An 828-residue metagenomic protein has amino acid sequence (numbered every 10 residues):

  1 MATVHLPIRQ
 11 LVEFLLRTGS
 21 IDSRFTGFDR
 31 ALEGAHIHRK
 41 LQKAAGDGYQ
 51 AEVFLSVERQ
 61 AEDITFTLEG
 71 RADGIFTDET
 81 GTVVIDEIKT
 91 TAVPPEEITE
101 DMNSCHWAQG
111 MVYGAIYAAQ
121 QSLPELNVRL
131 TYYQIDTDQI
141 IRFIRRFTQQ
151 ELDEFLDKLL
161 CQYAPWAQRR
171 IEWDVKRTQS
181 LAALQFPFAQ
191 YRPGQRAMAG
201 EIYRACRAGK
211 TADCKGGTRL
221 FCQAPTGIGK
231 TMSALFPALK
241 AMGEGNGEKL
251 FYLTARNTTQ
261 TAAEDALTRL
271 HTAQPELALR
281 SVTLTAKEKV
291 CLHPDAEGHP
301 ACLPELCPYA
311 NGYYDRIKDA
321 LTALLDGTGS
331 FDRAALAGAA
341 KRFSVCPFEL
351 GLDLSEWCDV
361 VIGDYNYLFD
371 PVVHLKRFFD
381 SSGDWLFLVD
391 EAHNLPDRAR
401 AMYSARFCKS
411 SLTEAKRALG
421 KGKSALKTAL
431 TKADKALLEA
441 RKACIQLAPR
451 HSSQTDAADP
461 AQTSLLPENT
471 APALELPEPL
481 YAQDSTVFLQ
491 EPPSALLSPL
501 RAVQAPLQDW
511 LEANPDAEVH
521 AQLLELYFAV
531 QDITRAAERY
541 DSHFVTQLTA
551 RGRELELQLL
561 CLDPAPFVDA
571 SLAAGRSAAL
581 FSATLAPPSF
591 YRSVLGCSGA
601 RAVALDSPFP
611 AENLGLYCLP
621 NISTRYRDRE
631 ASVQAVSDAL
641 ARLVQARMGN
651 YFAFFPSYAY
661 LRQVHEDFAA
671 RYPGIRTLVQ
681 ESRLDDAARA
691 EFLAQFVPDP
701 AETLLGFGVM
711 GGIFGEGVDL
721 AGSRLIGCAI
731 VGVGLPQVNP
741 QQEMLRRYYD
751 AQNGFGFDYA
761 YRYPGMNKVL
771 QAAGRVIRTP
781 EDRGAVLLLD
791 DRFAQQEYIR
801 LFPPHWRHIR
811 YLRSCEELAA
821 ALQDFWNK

Functional and structural regions predicted by a protein language model:
M1-D78, T82, A108: Metal-dependent nuclease catalytic cores that hydrolyze phosphodiester bonds in DNA/RNA, characterized by
V57-E154: Mg2+/Mn2+-dependent nuclease catalytic core
W173-Q223: Conserved pre-motif I regulatory segment
T178, Q185, N246-V361, F369 (+6 more regions): A substrate-engagement module of RecA-like helicase motors
A234, T261, K341-V360, Y365-A502 (+2 more regions): Signature of the SF2 helicase/ATPase Hel1-core->accessory helical subdomain module
L336-V361, P371-F378, P506-S623, A631-V633 (+3 more regions): A contiguous, basic/glycine-rich beta-loop/short-helix subdomain that forms a polymer-engagement track
P620-A631, S682-F793: Conserved RecA-like P-loop NTPase helicase motor core
P656-E681: Conserved helicase motor "Helicase C" RecA-like lobe of SF1/SF2 P-loop NTPases
